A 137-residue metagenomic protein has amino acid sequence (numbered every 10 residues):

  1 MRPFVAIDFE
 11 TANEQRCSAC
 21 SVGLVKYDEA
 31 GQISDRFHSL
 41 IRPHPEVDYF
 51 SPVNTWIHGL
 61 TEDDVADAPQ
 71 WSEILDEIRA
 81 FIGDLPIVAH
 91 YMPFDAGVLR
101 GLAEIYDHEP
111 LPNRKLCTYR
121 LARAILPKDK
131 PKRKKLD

Functional and structural regions predicted by a protein language model:
M1-I105, E109-P112, K130-D137: Conserved non-catalytic scaffold segment of RNase H-like nuclease domains
E109-A124: Conserved beta-strand -> loop -> alpha-helix junction used to position metal-binding or nucleic-acid-contacting
